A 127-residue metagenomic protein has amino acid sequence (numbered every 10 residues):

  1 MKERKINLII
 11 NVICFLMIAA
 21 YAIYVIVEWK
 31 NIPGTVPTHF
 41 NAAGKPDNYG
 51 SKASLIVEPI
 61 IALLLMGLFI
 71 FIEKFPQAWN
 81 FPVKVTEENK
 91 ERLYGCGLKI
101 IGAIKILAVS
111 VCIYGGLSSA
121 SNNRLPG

Functional and structural regions predicted by a protein language model:
M1-M17, L55: Alpha-helical transmembrane segments and their helix-start/interface "positive-inside/aromatic belt" motifs in integral
I10-C14, L68-I72, G97-S110: Select subsegments of transmembrane alpha-helices in polytopic membrane proteins, especially boundary-proximal
I18-I32, I70-E73: Alpha-helical transmembrane segments of multi-pass membrane proteins
V25-I56: Active-site and channel-lining beta-strand-loop segments that bind or position nucleotide-derived/phosphorylated
E28, L64-V83: Membrane-water interface of transmembrane alpha-helices
K45-L65, C96-G102: Interfacial helix-start motif at the membrane-water boundary
K84-G97: Short membrane-interface loop/juxtamembrane segments of multi-pass integral membrane proteins
I106-L125: Alpha-helical transmembrane segments and their membrane-interface junctions in multi-pass membrane proteins
